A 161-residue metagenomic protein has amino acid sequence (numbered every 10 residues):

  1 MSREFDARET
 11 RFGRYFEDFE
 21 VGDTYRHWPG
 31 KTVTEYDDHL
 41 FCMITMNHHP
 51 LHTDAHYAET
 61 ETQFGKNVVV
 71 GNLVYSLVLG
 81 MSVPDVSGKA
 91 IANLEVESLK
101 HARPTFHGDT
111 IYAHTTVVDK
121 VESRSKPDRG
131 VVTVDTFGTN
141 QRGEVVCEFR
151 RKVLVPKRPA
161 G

Functional and structural regions predicted by a protein language model:
M1-E20, T105-T110, H114-G161: HotDog/MaoC-like acyl-thioester-processing domains
S2-E95, C147, K157-G161: Hot-dog-fold acyl-thioester-processing enzymes
N67-V68, H101-P104, F137: Alpha-helix boundary/capping detector
K89-I91, H101-H107: Mid-chain, well-packed structural core segment of small domains
